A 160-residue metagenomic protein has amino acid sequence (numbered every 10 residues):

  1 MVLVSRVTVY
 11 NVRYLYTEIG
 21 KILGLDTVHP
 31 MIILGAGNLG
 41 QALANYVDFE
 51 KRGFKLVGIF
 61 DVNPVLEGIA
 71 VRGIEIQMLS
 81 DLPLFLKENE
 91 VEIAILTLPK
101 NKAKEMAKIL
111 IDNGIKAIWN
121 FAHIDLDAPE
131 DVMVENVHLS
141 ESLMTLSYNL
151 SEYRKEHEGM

Functional and structural regions predicted by a protein language model:
M1-T97, K102-N113, P129-R154, M160: Hydrophobic, well-ordered beta-alpha structural blocks that scaffold small-molecule cofactor pockets
L98, F121-H123: Short secondary-structure boundary segments
